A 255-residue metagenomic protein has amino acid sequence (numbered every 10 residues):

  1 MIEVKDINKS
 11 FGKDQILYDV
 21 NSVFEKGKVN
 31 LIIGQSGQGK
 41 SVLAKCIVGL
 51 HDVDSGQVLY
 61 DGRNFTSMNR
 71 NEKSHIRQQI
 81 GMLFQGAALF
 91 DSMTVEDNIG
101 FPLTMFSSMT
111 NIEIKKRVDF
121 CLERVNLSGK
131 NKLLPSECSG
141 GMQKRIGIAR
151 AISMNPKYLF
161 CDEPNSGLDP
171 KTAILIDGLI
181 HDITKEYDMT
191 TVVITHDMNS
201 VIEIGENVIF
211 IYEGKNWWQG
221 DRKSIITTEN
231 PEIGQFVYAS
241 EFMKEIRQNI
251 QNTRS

Functional and structural regions predicted by a protein language model:
V48: Helix-to-loop junction immediately C-terminal to a conserved catalytic motif
G56-N64: Conserved ABC transporter NBD signature motif
I112-G129: Conserved ABC ATPase "signature" region
L134-C138, M142: Conserved ABC ATPase signature
N155: Conserved catalytic motifs of ABC-family nucleotide-binding domains
L159-D162: Catalytic Walker B motif of ABC-type/P-loop ATPase nucleotide-binding domains
P170-T172: Helix N-cap at the start of a conserved alpha-helix in ABC-type nucleotide-binding domains
